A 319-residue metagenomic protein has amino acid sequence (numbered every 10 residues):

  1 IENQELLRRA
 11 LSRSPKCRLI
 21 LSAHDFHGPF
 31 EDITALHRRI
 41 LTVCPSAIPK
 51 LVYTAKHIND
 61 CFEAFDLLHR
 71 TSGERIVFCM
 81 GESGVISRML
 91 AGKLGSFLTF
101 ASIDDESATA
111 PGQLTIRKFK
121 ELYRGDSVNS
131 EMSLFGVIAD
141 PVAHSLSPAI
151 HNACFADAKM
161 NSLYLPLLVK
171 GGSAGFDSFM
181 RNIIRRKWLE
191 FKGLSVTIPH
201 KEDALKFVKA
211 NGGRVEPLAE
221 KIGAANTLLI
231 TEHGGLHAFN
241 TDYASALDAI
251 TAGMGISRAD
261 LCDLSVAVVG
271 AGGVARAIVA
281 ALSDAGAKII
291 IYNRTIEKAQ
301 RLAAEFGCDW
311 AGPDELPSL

Functional and structural regions predicted by a protein language model:
E2-S133: Catalytic alpha/beta core domains of metabolic enzymes, predominantly
R18, E74, S265, A287-I290: Residues at the starts of beta-strands that form the adenosine-phosphate
L36, L146-F155, G273, A277 (+1 more regions): Short, solvent-exposed amphipathic alpha-helices that sit in or adjacent to ligand/effector-binding or catalytic
C79, L134-V142, A238-Y243, I250 (+3 more regions): Glycine-rich adenosine-cofactor-binding loop
M132-I256: Phosphate/diphosphate ligand-binding glycine-rich loop within oxidoreductases
A285-F306: NAD(P)-binding Rossmann-fold cofactor-contacting core
F306-L319: Short acidic low-complexity segments
